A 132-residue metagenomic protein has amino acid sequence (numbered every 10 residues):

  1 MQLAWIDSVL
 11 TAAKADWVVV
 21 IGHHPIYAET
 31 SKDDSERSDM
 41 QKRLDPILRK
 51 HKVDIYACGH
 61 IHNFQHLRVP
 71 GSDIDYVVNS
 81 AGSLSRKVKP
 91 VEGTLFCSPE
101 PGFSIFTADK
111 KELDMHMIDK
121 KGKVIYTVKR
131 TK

Functional and structural regions predicted by a protein language model:
M1-V77, S104-I105, V124-T127: His/acidic metal-ligating clusters that form di-metal
V69-K132: Binuclear metal-dependent phosphoesterase catalytic core
